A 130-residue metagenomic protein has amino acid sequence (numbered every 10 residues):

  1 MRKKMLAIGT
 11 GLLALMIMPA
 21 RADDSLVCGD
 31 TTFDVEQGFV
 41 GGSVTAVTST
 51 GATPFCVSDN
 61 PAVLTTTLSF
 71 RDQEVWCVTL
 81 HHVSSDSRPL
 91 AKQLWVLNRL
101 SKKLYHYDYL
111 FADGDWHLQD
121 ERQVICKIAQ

Functional and structural regions predicted by a protein language model:
M1-I8: Bacterial N-terminal signal peptides that target proteins for export
G9-M16: Bacterial N-terminal signal peptides
M18-A22: Sec/Tat signal peptide C-region and signal peptidase I cleavage site
D24-V57, V78-N98: Short, solvent-exposed loop/hinge segments that bridge or flank secondary-structure elements
T48, Y105-D113: Short beta-strand segments and strand-loop junctions that repeat across beta-rich extracellular domains
N60-S85: Short, intrinsically disordered low-complexity segments
T66-L68, A91-L97, Q123-C126: Hydrophobic/aromatic beta-strand elements that line small-molecule binding cavities or substrate pockets in beta-rich
F111-Q130: Edge beta-strand at a domain terminus
